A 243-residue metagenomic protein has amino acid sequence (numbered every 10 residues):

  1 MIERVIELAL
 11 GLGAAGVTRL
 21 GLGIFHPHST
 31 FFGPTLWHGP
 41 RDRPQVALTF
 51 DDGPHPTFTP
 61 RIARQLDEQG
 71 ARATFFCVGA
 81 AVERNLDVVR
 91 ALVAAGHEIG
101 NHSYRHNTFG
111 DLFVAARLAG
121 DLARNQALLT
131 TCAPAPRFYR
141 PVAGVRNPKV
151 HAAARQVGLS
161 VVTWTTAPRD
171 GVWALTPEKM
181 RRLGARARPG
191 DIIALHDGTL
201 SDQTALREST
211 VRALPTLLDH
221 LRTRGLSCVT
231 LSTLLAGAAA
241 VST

Functional and structural regions predicted by a protein language model:
M1-I24: Hydrophobic alpha-helical topogenic segments used for membrane insertion/localization
G23-D111, R124, L128, P134-A135 (+2 more regions): Active-site beta->alpha N-cap acidic-glycine motif
F25-R41, E68-Q69, E83, T204-T243: C-terminal domain-boundary segment and adjacent tail
D51, L66, F75, I99 (+4 more regions): Divalent metal-coordination and catalytic microenvironments
H106-F113, L200-T204: A short acidic, helix-capping loop that chelates divalent metal ions and anchors anionic groups
T108-D111, A116-C132, H151-S160, R181-A185: Soluble catalytic domains of enzymes that build or remodel membrane lipids, polysaccharides, and related
V145, V150-R186, L226-G237: His/Asp/Glu-enriched short active-site or ligand-binding loop at hydrolase and phosphoryl-transfer sites
